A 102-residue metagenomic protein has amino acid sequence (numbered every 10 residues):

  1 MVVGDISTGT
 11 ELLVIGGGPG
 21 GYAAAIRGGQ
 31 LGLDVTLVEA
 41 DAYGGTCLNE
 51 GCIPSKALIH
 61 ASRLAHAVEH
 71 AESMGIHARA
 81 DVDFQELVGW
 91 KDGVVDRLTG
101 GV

Functional and structural regions predicted by a protein language model:
V2-G4, T8-G9, I26-L33, V38-V102: Glycine-rich flavin
G4-G20: Beta1/beta-strand and adjacent pyrophosphate-binding region of the FAD-binding site in flavoprotein oxidoreductases
